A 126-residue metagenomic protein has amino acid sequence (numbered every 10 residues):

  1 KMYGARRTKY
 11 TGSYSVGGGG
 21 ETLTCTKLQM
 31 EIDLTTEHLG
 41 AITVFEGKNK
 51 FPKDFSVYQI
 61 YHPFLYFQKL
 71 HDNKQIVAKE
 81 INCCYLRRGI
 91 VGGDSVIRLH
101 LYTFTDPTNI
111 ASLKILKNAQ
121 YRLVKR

Functional and structural regions predicted by a protein language model:
K1, K9, K27, K48-K53 (+5 more regions): Context-gated lysine
M2-E37: Active-site metal-binding core of divalent-cation-utilizing nuclease and nuclease-like domains
K27-Q29, G40, D54-H62: Short, well-structured alpha-helical interface segments that form or flank functional binding sites
I32-N49, P63: Conserved catalytic cores of phosphodiester-cleaving nucleases, focusing on short active-site segments
T43, K48-D54, Q68-T105: Nucleic-acid nuclease catalytic cores
Y61-K69: Long, well-ordered alpha-helical scaffolding segments within enzyme catalytic domains, especially pronounced
L99-R126: Intrinsically disordered, low-complexity terminal regions enriched in charged/polar residues
